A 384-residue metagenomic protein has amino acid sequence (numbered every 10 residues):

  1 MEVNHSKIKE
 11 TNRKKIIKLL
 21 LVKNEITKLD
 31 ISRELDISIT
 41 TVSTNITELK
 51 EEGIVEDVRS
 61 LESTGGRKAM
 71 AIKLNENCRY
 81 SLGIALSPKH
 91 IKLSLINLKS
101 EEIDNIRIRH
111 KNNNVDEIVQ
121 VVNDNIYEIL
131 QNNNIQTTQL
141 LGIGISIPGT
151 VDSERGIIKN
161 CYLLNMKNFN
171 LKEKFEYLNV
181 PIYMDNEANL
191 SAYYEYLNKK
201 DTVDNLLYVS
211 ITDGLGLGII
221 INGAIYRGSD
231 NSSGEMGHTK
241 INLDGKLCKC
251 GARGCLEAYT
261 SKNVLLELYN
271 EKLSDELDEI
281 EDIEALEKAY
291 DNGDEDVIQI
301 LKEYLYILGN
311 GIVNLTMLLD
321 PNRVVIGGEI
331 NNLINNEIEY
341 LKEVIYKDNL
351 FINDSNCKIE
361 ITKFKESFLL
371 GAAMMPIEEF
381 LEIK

Functional and structural regions predicted by a protein language model:
M1-R33: Extreme N-terminal segment that seeds HTH/winged-HTH DNA-binding domains in transcriptional regulators
H5-S6, E10, K18-L21, Y183-N198 (+1 more regions): Glycine-rich phosphate-binding/hydrolytic loop that grips phosphoryl groups
E25-V58: N-terminal helix-turn-helix
E34-S38, P321-V344: Glycine-rich phosphate-binding loops at beta-strand->alpha-helix junctions
D57-R79, I182-Y208: Conserved phosphate-binding catalytic cores of ATP/NTP-utilizing and phosphoryl-transfer enzymes
G66-N105, Y208-I221, K262: Gly/Thr-rich phosphate-binding beta-strand-loop-beta motif of the actin/hexokinase/Hsp70
I103-N205, N335-D348: Glycine-rich phosphate-binding loop and adjoining helix at the ATP-binding site of ATP-dependent phosphoryl-transfer
L256-N310, N314-L315, P321-V324: A mobile "lid/hinge" subdomain adjacent to the ATP/sugar-phosphate binding pocket shared across diverse ATP-dependent
